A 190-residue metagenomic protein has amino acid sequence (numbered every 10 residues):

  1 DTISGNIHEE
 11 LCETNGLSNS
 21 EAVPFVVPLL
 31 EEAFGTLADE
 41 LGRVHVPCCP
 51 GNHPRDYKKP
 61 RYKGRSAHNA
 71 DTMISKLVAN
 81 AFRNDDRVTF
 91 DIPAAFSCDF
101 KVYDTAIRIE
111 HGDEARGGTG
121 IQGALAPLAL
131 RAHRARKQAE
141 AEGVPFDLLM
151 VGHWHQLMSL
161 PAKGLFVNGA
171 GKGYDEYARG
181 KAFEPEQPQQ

Functional and structural regions predicted by a protein language model:
D1-N80: Core catalytic region of metal-dependent phosphoesterases/phosphodiesterases, especially metallo-beta-lactamase-like
A38, A67-T72, K76-A95, V102-R108 (+1 more regions): Conserved beta-sheet core of the metallophosphoesterase superfamily
Y57-K58, D99-Y103: Short, solvent-exposed polar/charged micro-motifs at secondary-structure junctions
